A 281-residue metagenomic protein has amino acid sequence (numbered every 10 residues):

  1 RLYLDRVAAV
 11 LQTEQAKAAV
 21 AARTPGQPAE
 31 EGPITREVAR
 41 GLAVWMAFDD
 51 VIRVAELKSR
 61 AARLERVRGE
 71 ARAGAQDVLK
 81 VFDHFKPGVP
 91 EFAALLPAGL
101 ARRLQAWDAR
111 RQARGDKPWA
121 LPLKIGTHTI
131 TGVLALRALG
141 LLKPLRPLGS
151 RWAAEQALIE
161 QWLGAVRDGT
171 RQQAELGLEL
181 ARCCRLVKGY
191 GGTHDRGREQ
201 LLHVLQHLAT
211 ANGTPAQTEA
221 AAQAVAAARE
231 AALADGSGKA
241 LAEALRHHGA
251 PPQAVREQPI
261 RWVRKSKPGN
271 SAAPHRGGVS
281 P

Functional and structural regions predicted by a protein language model:
R1-P281: Active-site loops and adjacent core secondary-structure elements that bind or stabilize anionic groups
